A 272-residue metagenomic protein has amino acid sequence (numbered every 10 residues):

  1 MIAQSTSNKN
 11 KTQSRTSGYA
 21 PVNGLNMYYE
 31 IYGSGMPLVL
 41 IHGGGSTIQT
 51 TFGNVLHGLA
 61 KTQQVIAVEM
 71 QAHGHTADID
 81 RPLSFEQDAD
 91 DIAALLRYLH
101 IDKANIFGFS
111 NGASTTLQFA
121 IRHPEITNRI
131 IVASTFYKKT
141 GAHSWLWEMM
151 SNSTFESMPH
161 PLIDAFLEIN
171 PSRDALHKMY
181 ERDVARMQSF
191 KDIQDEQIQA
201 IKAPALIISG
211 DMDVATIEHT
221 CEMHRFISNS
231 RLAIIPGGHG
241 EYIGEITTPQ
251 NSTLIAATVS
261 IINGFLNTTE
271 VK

Functional and structural regions predicted by a protein language model:
M1-L38, T62-Q63, S260-K272: Alpha/beta-hydrolase fold catalytic core
L25-H75: Conserved HGGG/HGGXW glycine-rich cap/lid loop of the alpha/beta-hydrolase fold
A67-F107, P249-A256: Active-site loop/oxyanion-hole signature of alpha/beta-hydrolase fold enzymes
S114-R122, N128-L162: Flexible "cap/lid" loop of the alpha/beta hydrolase fold
E181-Q197: Active-site nucleophile elbow and catalytic-triad environment of alpha/beta-hydrolase enzymes
I201, I207-S209: Short beta-strand/loop motif that positions the catalytic acidic residue of the alpha/beta-hydrolase fold
V214-H219: Conserved alpha/beta-hydrolase "acid-adjacent" motif
P236-K272: Catalytic active-site module of serine/aspartate enzymes centered on a nucleophile-bearing elbow/loop
